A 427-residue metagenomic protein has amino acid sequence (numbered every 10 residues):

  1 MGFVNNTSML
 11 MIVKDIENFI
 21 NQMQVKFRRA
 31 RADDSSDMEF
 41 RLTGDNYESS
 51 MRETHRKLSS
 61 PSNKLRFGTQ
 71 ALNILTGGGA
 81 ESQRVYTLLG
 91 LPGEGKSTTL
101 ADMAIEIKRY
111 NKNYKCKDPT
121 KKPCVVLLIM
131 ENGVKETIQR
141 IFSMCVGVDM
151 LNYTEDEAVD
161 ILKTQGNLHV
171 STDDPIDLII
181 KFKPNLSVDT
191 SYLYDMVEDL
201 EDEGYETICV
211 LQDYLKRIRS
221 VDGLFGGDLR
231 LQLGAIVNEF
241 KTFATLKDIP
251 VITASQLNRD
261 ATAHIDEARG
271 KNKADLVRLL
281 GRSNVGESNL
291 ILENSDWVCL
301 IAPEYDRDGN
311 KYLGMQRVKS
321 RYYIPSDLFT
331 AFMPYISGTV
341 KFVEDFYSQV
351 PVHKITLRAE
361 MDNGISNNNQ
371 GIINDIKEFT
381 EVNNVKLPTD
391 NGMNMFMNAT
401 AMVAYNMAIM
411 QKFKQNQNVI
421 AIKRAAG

Functional and structural regions predicted by a protein language model:
M1-E48, E94: Short, small/acidic-rich helices and loops at N termini and domain boundaries of DNA replication/processing enzymes
D34-G147, A426: The Walker A/P-loop phosphate-binding site
R41-N46, T120-K122, L151, T172-D173 (+4 more regions): C-terminal regions of RecA-like/P-loop NTPase motor modules
T69, K135-I138, G147, S187-T190 (+3 more regions): Amphipathic alpha-helical transducer elements in NTP-driven molecular machines
L75-T76, Y110-E206, T330: Cytosolic-facing regulatory segments adjacent to core modules
I129-N132, T253-N258, E304: A short beta-strand-to-loop transition that corresponds to the Sensor-1 phosphate-sensing loop of AAA+ P-loop ATPases
I179-F243: Phosphate-binding/switch loop-helix module in NTP-utilizing enzymes
C209-D213, L246-Q256: Short beta-strand segments at enzyme active-site cores
